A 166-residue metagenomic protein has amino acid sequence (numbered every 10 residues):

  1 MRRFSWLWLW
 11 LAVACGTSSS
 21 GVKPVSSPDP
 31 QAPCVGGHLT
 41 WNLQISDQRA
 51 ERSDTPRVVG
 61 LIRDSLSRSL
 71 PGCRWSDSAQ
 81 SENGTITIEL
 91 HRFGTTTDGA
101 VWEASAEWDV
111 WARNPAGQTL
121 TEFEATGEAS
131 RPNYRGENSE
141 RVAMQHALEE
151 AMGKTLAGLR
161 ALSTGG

Functional and structural regions predicted by a protein language model:
M1-V13: Sec-dependent bacterial lipoprotein signal peptides
C15-R68, R160-G166: A structural "domain/chain start" motif
T17-G21, C73, Q80-E122, T126-N138 (+1 more regions): Surface-exposed short loop/turn segments
C34-G36, S78-E82: Flexible, charged surface loops at secondary-structure boundaries
A50-P56, N114-G165: Short secondary-structure boundary motifs at beta->alpha junctions and helix caps
W75-D77, A161: Short glycine-aromatic motifs
